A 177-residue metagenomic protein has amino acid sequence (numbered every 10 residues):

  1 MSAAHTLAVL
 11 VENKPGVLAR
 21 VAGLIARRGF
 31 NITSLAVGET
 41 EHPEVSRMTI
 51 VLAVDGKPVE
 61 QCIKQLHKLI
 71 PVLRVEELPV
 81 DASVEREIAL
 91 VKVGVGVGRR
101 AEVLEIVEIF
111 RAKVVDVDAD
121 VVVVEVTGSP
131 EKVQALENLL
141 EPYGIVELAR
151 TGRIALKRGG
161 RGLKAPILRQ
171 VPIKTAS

Functional and structural regions predicted by a protein language model:
M1-R47, V51-S177: Long, contiguous binding/interaction regions
